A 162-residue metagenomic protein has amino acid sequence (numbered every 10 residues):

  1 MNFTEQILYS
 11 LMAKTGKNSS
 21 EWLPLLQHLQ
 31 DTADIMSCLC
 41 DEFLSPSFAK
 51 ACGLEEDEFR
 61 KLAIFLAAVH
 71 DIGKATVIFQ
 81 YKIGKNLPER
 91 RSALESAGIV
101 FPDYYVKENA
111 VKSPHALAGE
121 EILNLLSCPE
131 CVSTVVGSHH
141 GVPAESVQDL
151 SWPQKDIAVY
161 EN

Functional and structural regions predicted by a protein language model:
N2-N162: Accessory nucleic-acid engagement/destabilization modules that flank
